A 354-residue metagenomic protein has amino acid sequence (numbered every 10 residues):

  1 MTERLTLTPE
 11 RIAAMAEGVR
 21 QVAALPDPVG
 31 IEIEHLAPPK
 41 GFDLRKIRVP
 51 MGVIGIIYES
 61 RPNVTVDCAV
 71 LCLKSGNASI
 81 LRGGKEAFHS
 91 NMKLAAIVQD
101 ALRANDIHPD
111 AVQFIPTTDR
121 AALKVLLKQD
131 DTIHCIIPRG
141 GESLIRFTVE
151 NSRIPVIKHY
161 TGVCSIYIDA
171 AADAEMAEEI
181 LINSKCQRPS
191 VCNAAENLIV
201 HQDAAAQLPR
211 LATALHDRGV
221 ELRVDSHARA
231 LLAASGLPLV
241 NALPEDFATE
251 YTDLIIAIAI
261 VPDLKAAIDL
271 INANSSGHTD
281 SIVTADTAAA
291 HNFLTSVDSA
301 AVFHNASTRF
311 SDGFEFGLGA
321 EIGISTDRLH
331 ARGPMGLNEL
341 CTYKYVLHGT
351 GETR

Functional and structural regions predicted by a protein language model:
M1-L44: N-terminal Rossmann-like NAD(P)+-binding subdomain of aldehyde/semialdehyde dehydrogenases
V22-P26, I97-H108, L126-Q129, I133 (+10 more regions): Change "in soluble alpha/beta enzymes" to "in soluble alpha/beta proteins
A24, E32-A171, E175: Rossmann-like NAD(P) dinucleotide-binding subdomain of oxidoreductase/dehydrogenase enzymes
E59-N63, D67-S75, L144-D253, H304: ALDH superfamily catalytic-core signature
N105-V112, R188-C192, E221-H227, T279-V283 (+2 more regions): Flexible, glycine/charged-enriched surface loops at secondary-structure junctions
L198-V200, D253-P262, G277-I282: Short, well-ordered beta-strand elements within core beta-sheets of diverse protein domains
R210, L264, I268-R354: C-terminal core of ALDH-fold dehydrogenases
